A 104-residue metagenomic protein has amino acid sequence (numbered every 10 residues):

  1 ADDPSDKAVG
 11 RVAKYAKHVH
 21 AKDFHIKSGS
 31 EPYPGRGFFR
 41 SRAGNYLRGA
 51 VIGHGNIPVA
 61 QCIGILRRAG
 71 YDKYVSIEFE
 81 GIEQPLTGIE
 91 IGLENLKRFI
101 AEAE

Functional and structural regions predicted by a protein language model:
A1, A60, A103-E104: Active-site acidic/histidine proton-transfer and metal-coordination neighborhood in alpha/beta enzyme cores
A1-N56, L93: Acidic/histidine-rich catalytic cores of soluble enzymes
K7-A16, Q61-Y71: Acidic (Asp/Glu)-rich catalytic clusters
V19, Y74-V75: Hydrophobic residues within beta-strands of alpha/beta enzymes
D23, G70-K73: Short, small-residue-rich loop/turn micro-motifs
V51, C62, V75: H/E-rich (His + Asp/Glu) clusters that bind or coordinate divalent metals
S76-T87: A short, acidic, flexible beta-alpha connecting loop/helix-capping segment that sits on the rim of active
P85-E104: C-terminal helical cap(s) of enzyme catalytic domains, especially alpha/beta-barrels
